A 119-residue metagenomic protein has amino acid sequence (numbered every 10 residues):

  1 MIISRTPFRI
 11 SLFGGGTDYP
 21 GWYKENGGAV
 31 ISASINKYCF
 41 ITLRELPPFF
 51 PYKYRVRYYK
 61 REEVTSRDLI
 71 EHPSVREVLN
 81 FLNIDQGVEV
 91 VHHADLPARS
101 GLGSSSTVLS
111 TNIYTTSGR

Functional and structural regions predicted by a protein language model:
M1-S106, I113-R119: ATP-binding N-lobe of GHMP and related small-molecule kinases
